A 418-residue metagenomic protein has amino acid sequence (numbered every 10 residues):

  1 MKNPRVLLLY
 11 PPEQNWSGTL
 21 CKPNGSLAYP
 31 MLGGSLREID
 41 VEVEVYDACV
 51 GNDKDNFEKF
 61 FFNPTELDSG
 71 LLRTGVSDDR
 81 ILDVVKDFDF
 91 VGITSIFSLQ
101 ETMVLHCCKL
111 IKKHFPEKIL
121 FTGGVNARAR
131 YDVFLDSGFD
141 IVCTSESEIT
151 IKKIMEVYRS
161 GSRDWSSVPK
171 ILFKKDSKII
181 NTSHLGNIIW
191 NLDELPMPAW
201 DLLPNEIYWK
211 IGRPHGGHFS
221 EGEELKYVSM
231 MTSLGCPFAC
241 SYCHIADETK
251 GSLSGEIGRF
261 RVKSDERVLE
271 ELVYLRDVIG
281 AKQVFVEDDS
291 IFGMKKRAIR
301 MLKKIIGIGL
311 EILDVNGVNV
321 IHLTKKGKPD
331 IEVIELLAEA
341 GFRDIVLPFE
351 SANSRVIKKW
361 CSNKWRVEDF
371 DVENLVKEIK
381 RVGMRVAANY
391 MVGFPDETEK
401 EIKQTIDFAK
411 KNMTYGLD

Functional and structural regions predicted by a protein language model:
P4, K113-I119, L310, F342 (+1 more regions): A short helix->loop->beta-strand "cap" motif at the edges of active sites that frequently abuts
L7, P12-L20, K174-T232: N-terminal [4Fe-4S]-dependent radical SAM core
Y10, V45-C49, N316, P348 (+1 more regions): Residue-level recognition of beta-strand->loop/alpha-helix junctions
Q14-L27, I96-E101: A short, glycine/small-residue-rich beta-strand->loop->alpha-helix junction that serves as a flexible
P23-R37: Short catalytic helix/loop segments, enriched in acidic residues and glycine and frequently bearing histidine
N24, P198-V386, D407: Radical SAM [4Fe-4S] cluster-binding motif and immediate context
S35-D53, S69-W190: Glycine-rich beta-alpha loop elements in corrinoid/cobalamin-binding modules across cobalamin-dependent enzymes
Y131-D136, D396-K410: Catalytic cores of alpha/beta
